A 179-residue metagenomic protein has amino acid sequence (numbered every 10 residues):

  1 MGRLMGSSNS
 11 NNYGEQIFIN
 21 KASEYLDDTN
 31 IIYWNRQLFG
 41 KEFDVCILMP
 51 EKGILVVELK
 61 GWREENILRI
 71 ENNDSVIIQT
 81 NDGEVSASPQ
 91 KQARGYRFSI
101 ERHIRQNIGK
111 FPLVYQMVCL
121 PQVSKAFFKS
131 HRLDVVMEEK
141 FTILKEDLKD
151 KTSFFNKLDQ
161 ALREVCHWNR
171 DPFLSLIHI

Functional and structural regions predicted by a protein language model:
M1-S175: Accessory nucleic-acid engagement/destabilization modules that flank
I177-I179: Conserved small/polar residues in nucleotide/adenosyl-binding loops
